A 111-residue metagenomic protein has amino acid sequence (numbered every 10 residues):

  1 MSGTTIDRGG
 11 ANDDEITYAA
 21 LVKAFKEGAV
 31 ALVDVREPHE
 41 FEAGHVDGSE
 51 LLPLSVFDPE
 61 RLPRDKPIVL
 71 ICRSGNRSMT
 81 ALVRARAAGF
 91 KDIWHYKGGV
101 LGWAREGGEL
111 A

Functional and structural regions predicted by a protein language model:
M1-A31, P38-P67, N76-A111: Rhodanese-like catalytic fold shared by cysteine-dependent sulfurtransferases and DSP/PTP-type phosphatases
C72: Short cysteine clusters
